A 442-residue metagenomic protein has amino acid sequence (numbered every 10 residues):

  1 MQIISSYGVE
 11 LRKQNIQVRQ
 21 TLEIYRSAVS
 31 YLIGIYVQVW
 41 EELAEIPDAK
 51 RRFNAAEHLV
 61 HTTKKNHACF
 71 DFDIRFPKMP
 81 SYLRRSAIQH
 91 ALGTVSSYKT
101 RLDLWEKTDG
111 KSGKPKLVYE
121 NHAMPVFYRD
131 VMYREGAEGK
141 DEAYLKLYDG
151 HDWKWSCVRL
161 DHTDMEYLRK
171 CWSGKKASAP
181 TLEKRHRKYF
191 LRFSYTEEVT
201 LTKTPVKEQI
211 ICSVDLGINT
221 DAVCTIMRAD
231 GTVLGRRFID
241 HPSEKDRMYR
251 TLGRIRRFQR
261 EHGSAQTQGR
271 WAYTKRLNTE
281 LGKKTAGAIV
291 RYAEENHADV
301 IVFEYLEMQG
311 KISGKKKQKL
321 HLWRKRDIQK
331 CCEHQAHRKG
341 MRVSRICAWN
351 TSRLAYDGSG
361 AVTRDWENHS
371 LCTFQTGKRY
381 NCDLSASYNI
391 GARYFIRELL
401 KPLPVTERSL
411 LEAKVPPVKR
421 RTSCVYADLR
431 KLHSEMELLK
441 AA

Functional and structural regions predicted by a protein language model:
M1-A442: Nucleic-acid substrate recognition interfaces
